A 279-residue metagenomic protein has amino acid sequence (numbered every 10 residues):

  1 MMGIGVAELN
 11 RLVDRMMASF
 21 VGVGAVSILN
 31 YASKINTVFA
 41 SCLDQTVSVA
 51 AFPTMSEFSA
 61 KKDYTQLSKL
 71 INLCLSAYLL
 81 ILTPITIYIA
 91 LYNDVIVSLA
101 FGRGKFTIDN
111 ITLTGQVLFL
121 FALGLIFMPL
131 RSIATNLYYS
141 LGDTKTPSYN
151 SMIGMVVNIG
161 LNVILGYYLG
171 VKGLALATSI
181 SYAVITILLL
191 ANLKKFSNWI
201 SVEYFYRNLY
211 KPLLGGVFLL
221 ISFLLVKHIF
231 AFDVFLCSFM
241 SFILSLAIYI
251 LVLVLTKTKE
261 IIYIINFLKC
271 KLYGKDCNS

Functional and structural regions predicted by a protein language model:
M1-E57, L219: Transmembrane helical elements of multi-pass membrane transporters/channels
Q45-D63, S68-C74, A134-T135: Helix-loop junctions and terminal segments of transmembrane helices in multi-pass membrane transport/translocation
L70-L91, R103, Y168, K172-S197 (+1 more regions): Short alpha-helical transmembrane segments in multi-pass integral membrane proteins
A90-G124: Interfacial segments at transmembrane-helix termini and the short loops linking adjacent helices
L123-I153, I164, Y168: Membrane-interface junctions at transmembrane-helix termini in multi-pass inner-membrane proteins
A134-G142, L190-R207: Alpha-helical transmembrane segments
K145, I153-I187, V226-I243: Membrane-interface helix-loop junctions in multi-pass transport and translocation proteins
L224-S279: Membrane-proximal transmembrane or re-entrant/amphipathic helices at the cytosolic face
